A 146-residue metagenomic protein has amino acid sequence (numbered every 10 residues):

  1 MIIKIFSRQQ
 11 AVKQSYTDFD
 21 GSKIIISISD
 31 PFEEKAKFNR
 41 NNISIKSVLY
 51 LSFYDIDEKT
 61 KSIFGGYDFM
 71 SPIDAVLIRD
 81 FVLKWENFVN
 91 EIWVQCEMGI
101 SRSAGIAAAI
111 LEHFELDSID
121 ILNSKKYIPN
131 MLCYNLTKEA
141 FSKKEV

Functional and structural regions predicted by a protein language model:
M1-I3, S44-K46, F88, H113-I119: Structural alpha-beta junctions
M1-R40: Cys-based phosphatase fold recognition centered on the PTP superfamily
I25, N39-Y54: Active-site regions of enzymes building and remodeling cell-envelope glycoconjugates
E34-K35, K59, S101-G105: Short catalytic/ligand-binding loop motif for oxyanion handling, primarily in non-cytosolic enzymes, centered on
L49, F53-I92: Helix-loop module immediately N-terminal to the HCX5R catalytic loop in PTP-like cysteine phosphatase domains
V76, D80, E86, E97-I100 (+1 more regions): Recognition helices and adjacent regulatory flanks at domain boundaries
W85-F114: Catalytic cysteine-centered active loop of the rhodanese-like fold, especially the PTP/DSP P-loop
A108, L116-V146: Cysteine-dependent PTP/DSP-like catalytic domain, specifically the C-terminal lobe
